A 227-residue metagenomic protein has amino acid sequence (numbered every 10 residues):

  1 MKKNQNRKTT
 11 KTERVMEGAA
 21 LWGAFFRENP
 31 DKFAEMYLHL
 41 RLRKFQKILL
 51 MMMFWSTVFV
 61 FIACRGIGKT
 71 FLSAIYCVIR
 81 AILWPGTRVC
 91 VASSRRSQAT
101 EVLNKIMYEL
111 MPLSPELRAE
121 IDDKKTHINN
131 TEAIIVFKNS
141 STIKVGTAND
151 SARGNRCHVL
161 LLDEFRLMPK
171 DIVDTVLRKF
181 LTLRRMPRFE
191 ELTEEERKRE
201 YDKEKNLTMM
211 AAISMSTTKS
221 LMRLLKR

Functional and structural regions predicted by a protein language model:
K2-R227: Phosphate/NTP-binding elements of NTP-utilizing enzymes
